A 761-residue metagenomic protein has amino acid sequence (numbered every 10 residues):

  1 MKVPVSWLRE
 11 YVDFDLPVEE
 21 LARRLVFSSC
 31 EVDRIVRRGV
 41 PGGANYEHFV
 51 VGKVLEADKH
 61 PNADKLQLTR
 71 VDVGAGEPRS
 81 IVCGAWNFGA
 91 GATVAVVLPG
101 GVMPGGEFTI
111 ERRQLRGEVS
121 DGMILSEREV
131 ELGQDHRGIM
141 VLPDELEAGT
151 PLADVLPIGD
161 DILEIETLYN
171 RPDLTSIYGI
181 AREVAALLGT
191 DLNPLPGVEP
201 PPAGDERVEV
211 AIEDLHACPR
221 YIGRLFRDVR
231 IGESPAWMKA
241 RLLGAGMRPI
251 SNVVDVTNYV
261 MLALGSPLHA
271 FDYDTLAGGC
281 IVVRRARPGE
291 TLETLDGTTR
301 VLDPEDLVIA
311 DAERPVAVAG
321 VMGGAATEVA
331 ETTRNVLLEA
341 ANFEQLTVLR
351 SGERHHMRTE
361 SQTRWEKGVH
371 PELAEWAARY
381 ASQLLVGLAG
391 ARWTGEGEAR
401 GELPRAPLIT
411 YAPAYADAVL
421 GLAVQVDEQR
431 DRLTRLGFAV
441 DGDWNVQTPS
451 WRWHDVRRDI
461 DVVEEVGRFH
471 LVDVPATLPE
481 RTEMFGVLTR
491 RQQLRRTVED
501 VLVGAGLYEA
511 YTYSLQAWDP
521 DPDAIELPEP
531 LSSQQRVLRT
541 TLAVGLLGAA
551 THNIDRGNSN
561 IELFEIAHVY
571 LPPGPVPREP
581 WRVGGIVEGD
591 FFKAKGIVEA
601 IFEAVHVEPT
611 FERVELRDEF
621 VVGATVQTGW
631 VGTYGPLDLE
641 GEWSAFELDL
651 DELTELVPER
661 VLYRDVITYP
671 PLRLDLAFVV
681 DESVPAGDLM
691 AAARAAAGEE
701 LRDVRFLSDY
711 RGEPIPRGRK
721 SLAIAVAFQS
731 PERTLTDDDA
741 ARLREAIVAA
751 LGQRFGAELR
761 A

Functional and structural regions predicted by a protein language model:
M1-G204, L337, H356, E360 (+4 more regions): Phosphate-backbone binding interfaces of nucleic-acid-interacting proteins
K2, R435-G437, R578, K593-A761: A carboxyl-terminal module marker
V3-W7, D160-L168, P219-R227, E360-K367 (+8 more regions): Short, hydrophobic beta-strand segments
V5, A22-S28, V40, Q67 (+3 more regions): Glycine/proline-enriched, intrinsically flexible loops and inter-domain linkers
V50-S80, A240, T257-A326: Conserved mixed alpha/beta core segments that line enzyme active sites in large multi-domain catalysts
R116-E129, D135-V141, L152-P157, D161 (+3 more regions): Mobile "lid/hinge" segments at catalytic clefts and subdomain interfaces of large enzymes
G179, I409-F564, A727-Q729, L735 (+1 more regions): Extended, well-folded interaction surfaces typified by the phenylalanyl-tRNA synthetase beta subunit core
V184-E213, A389-A416, A423, V462: Terminal amphipathic helices with adjacent charged low-complexity linkers/tails
